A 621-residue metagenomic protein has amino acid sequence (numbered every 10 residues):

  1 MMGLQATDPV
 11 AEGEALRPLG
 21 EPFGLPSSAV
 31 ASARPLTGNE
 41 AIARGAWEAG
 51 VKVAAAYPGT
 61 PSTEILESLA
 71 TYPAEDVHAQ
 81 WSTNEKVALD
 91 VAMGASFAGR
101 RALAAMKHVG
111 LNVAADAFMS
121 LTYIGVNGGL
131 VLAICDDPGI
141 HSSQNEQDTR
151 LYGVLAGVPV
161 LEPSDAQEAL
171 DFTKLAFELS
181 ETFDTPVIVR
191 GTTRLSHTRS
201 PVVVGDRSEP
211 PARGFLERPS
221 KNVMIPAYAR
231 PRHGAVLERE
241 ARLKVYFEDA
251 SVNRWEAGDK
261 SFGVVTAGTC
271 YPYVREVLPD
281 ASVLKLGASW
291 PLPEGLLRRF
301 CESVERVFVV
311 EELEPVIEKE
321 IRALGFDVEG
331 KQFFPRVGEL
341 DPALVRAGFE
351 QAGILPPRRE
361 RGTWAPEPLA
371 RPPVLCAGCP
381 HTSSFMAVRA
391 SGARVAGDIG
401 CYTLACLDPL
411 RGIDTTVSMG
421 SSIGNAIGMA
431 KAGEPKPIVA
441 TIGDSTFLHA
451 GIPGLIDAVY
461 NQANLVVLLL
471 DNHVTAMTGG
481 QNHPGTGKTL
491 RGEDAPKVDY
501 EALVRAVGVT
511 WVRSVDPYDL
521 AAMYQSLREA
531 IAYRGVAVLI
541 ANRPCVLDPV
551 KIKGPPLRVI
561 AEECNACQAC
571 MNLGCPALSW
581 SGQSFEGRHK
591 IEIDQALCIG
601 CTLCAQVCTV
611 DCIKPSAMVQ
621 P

Functional and structural regions predicted by a protein language model:
M2-A166, A257-G258, V283, A323-K436: Thiamine diphosphate
M2-N39, A43, A49, P163-L375 (+6 more regions): Flexible, low-complexity linker and terminal segments
I65-S68, V91-M93, A114-F118, I140-Q147 (+16 more regions): Short acidic, glycine/serine/threonine-rich loops at helix termini
S68-E75, V274-L284, A502-G508: Short helix-loop-beta junction
D76-V77, C135-G139, A156-L161, E329-F333 (+6 more regions): Short beta-alpha connecting loops at secondary-structure transitions that line or flank enzyme active sites
D137-P186, T192, V223, A227-R230 (+2 more regions): Conserved thiamine diphosphate
S142, C406-I540, V550-I552: Thiamine diphosphate
